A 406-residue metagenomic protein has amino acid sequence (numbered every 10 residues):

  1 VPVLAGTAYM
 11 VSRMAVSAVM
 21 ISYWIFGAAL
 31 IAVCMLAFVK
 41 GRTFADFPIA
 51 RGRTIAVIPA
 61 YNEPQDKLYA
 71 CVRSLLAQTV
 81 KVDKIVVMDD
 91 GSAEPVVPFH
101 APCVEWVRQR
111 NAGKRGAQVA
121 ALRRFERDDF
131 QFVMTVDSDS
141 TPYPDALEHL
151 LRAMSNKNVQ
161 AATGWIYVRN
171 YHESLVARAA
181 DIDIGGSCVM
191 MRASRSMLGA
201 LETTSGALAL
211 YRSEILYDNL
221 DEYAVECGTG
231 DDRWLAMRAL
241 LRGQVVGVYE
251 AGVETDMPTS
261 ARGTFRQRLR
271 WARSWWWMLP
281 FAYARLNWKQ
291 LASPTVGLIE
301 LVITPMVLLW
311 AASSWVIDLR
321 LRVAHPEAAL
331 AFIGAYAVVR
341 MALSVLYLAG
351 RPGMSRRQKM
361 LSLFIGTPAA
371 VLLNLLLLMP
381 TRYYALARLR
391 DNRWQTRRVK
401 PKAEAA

Functional and structural regions predicted by a protein language model:
G6-A28, A32-G41, F47-I49, E300-D391: Membrane-embedded multi-pass helical conduit in multi-pass membrane proteins, especially envelope-biosynthetic
L68-Y69, A93-H100, Q118, D145: Acidic helix N-cap motif at the loop->helix transition within catalytic regions of sugar-transfer enzymes
R73-V82: Short, acidic, metal-binding catalytic loop of nucleotide-sugar glycosyltransferases
D83-G91, V107-R108: Short beta-strand/loop segment that forms part of the nucleotide-sugar
P98-R124: Conserved donor nucleotide-binding strand/loop of the catalytic core
R115-R123, F130, P144-C227, L269-A272 (+2 more regions): Long helical/loop segments within the catalytic core of UDP-sugar-dependent glycosyltransferases, especially the large
D129-T141: Short beta-strand-to-loop acidic/aromatic patch adjacent to the donor-nucleotide binding site
R233-E254: Catalytic donor-sugar/metal-binding loop of nucleotide-sugar-dependent glycosyltransferases
